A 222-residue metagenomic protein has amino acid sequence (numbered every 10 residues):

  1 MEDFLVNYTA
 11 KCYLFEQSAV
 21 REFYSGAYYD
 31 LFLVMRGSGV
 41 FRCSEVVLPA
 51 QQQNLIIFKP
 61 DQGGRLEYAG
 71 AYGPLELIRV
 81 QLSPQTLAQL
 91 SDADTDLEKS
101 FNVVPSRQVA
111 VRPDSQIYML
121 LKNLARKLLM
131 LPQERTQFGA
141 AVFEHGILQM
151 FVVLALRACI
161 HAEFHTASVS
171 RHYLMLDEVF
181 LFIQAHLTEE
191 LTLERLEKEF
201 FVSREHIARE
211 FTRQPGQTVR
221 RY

Functional and structural regions predicted by a protein language model:
M1-F15, G63-E134, V153-H161: A hydrophobic/aromatic-rich effector-binding and dimerization subdomain of bacterial HTH-type transcriptional regulators
F15-A27: Short beta-strand/loop turn elements enriched in aromatics
Y24-F41, I57: Short, conserved beta-strand element in jelly-roll/cupin
S38-V40, V47, G63, T86: Structural motif
E45-P60: Short acidic-glycine-tyrosine-enriched beta hairpin
Q53, H206-F211, P215: Short hydrophobic/aromatic patch on the recognition helix
V103-Y118, P132-E189, L193-F200, R213-R221: Short, Lys/Arg-enriched, Trp-marked, Pro/Gly-tolerant hinge/linker segments that flank
S203: Helix-turn-helix DNA-binding motif, specifically the short coil turn and the N-cap/start of the second
